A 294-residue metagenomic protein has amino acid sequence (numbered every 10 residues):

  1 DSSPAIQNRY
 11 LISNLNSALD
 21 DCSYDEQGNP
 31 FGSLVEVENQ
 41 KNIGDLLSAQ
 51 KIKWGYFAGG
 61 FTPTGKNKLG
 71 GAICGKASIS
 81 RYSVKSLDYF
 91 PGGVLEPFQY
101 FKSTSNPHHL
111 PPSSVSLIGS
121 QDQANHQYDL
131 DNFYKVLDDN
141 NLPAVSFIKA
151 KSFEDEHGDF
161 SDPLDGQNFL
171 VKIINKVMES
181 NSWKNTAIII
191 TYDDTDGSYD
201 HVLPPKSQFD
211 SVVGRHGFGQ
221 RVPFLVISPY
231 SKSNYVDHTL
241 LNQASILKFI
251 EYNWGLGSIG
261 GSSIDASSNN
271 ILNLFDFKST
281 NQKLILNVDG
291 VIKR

Functional and structural regions predicted by a protein language model:
D1-R294: N-terminal pro-sequences and low-complexity stem/linker regions of secreted or lumenal proteins
